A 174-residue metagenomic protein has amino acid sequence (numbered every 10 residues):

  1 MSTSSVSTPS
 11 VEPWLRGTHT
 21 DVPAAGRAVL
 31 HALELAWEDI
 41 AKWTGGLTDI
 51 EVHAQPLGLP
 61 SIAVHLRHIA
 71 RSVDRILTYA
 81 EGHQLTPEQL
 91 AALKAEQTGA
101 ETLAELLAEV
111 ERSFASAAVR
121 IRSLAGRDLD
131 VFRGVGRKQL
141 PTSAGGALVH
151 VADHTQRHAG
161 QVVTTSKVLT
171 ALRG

Functional and structural regions predicted by a protein language model:
S2-R16, G26, L30-W37, A41 (+2 more regions): Short, contiguous alpha-helical
T18-D21, E96-Q97: A short alpha-helix capping/helix-coil boundary motif
A95-V135, S143-H154: Acidic/histidine-rich alpha-helical segments that form the ligand environment of transition-metal centers
